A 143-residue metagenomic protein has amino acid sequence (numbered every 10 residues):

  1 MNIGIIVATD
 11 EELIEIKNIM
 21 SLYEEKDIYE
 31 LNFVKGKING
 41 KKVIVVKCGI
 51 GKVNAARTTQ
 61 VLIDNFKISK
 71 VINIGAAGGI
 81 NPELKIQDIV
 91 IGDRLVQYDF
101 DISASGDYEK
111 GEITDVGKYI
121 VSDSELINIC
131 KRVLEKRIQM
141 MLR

Functional and structural regions predicted by a protein language model:
M1-M20: Short, conserved "active-site rim" segments that organize catalytic pockets and cofactor/ligand binding
N2, D27-R143: Glycine-rich phosphate- or other oxyanion-binding loops that anchor nucleotides, phosphorylated ligands
